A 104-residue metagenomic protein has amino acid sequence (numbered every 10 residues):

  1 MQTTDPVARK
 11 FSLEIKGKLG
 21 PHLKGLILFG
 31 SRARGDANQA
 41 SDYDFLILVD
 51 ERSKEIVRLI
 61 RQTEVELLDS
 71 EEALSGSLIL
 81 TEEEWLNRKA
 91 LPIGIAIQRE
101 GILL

Functional and structural regions predicted by a protein language model:
M1-G25, A33-Q39, V49-L104: Catalytic core of pol beta-like nucleotidyltransferases
D44-I47: Short beta-strand->loop micro-motif that forms the acidic, two-metal-ion catalytic signature in nucleotide-processing
